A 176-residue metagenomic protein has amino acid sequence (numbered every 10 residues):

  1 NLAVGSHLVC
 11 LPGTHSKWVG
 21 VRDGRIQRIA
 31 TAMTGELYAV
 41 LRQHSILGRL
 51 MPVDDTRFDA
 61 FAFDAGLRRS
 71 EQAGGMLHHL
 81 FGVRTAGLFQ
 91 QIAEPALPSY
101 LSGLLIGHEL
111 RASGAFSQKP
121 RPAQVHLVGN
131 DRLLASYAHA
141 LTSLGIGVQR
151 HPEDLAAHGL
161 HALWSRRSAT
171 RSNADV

Functional and structural regions predicted by a protein language model:
N1-L8, P12, K17-R69, A73: Glycine-rich phosphate-binding loop plus the immediately following alpha-helix
K17-V19, G114-A115, L134-A138: Short active-site-adjacent structural elements
Q27-A32, L144-D154: Short hydrophobic/aromatic-enriched beta-strand-loop microsegments
A32, E36, G75, L97 (+4 more regions): Conserved active-site and cofactor/substrate-binding residues in soluble primary-metabolism enzymes
R69-L110: Adenine-nucleotide phosphate-binding core of ATP-dependent small-molecule kinases
L110-R121: Phosphate/pyrophosphate-binding loops at sites that engage ATP/ADP/AMP, CoA/4′-phosphopantetheine, polyphosphate
P122-A140: Glycine-rich phosphate-binding loops at beta-strand->alpha-helix junctions
Q149-V176: Glycine-rich phosphate-binding/hydrolytic loop that grips phosphoryl groups
